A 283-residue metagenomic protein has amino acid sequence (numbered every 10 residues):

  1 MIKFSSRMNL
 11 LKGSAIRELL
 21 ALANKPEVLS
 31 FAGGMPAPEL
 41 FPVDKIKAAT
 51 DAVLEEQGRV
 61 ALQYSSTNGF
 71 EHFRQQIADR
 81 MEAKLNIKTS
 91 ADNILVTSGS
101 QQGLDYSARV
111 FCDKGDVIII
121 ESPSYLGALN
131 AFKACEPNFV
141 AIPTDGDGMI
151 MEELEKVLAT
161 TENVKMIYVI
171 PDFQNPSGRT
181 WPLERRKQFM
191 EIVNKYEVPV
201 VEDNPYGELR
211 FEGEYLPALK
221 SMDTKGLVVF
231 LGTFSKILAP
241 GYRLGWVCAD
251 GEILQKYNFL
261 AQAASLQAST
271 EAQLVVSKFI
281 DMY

Functional and structural regions predicted by a protein language model:
M1-R7: Generic N-terminal amphipathic, Lys/Arg-enriched alpha-helix
N9-G99, Y106, I280-M282: N-terminal small-domain helix-loop-helix segment of the aminotransferase-like
G34-P38, Y125, D172-Q174, Y206-G207 (+4 more regions): Short, solvent-exposed loop/turn segments at secondary-structure junctions
D44, N68-E71, Q75, L126 (+2 more regions): Alpha-helix N-cap/helix-start motif at coil-to-helix transitions, marked by capping-box chemistry
V60-E197, V201, G207-K225: Conserved core of the PLP fold type I
T224-Y283: Conserved core segment of the aminotransferase class I/II
